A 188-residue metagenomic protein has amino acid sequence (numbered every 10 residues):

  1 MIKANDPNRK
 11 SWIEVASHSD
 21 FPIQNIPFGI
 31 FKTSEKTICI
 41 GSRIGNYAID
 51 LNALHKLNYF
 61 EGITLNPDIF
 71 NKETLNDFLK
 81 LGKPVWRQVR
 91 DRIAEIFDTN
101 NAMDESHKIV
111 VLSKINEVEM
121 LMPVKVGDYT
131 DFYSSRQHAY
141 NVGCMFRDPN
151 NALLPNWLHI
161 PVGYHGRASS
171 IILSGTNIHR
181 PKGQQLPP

Functional and structural regions predicted by a protein language model:
A4-T33, R43, I49-P188: Active-site microenvironments in enzyme catalytic cores
K36-T37: Glycine-rich N-terminal segment of FAD-binding domains in flavoprotein oxidoreductases, spanning the beta-loop-helix
I40: Short, surface-exposed charged micro-motifs
